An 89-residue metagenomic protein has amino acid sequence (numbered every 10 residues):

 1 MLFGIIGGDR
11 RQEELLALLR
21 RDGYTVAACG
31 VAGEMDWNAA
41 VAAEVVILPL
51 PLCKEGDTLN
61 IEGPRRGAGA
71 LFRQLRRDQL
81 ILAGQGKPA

Functional and structural regions predicted by a protein language model:
F3, V26-A27, A89: Hydrophobic anchor at the start of a short beta-strand that flanks the dinucleotide cofactor-binding loop
F3-E14: Glycine-rich adenosine-cofactor-binding loop
L15-Y24: A short, Lys/Arg-enriched amphipathic alpha-helix followed by its capping loop at the start of a domain
V26-V31, L82-G84: Short internal beta-strands
V31-A43: Short acidic low-complexity segments
V31-G33, P51, G86: Short, ordered loop/turn segments at secondary-structure junctions
V46-I47: N-terminal Rossmann-like NAD(P) cofactor-binding module of classical short-chain dehydrogenase/reductase
C53-G86: Rossmann-fold NAD(P) dinucleotide-binding segment
